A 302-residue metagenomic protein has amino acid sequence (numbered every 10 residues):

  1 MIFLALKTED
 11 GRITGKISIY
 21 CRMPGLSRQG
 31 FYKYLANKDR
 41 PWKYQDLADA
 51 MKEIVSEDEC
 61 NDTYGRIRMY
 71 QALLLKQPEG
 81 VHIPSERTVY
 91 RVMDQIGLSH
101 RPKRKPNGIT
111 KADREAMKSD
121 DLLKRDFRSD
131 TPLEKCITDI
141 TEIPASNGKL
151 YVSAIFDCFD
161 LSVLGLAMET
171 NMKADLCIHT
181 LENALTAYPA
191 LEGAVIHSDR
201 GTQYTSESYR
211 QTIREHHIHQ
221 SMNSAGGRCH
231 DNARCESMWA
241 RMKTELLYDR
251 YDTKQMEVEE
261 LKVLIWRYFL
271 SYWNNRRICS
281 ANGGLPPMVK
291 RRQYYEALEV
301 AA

Functional and structural regions predicted by a protein language model:
M1-T14, K52-E59: Short, amphipathic alpha-helical "recognition" segments used to contact nucleic acids or chromatin
Y20-C21, F31, M51, M69 (+14 more regions): Mobile genetic element proteins and their domesticated derivatives, centered on retroelements and DNA transposons
Q29-T131, C229, P286-E296: Basic, flexible linker segments flanking DNA-binding modules in nucleic acid-interacting mobile-element proteins
P102-G108, I196-R200, R214-A233, Y248-M256 (+1 more regions): RNase H-like polynucleotidyl transferase catalytic core
A112, S198-R200, S206-R210, M222-T244 (+2 more regions): RNase H-like two-metal-ion nuclease catalytic core shared by retroviral integrases and related mobile-element nucleases
R125-L164, T170-M172: An active-site-proximal beta-strand-loop segment
P144, G148, L166-P189, T205: Active-site beta-loop-alpha junctions of metal-dependent nucleic acid enzymes, especially the RNase H-like/DDE
R214-H216, A240-A302: C-terminal domain-tail junction helix/linker
